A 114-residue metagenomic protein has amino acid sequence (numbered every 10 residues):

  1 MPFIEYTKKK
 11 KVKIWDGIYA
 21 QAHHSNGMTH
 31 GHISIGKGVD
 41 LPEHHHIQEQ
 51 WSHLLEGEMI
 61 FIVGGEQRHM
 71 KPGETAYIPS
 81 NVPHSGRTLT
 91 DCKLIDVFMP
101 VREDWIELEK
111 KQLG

Functional and structural regions predicted by a protein language model:
M1-G27, K110-G114: A short, N-terminal "cap"/entry segment at the start of jelly-roll beta-barrel domains of the cupin/DSBH fold
N26, I62-E66, L89: Short strand-coil-strand connectors
G31-H46: Conserved short histidine dyad/triad with adjacent acidic residue
Q48-M59, G64: Glycine- and acidic-residue-biased ligand/ion/polar-headgroup-sensing regions
L55-E56, K71-P72, T90: A cytosolic small-molecule/anion-sensing beta-strand core signal
G65-S80: Short acidic-glycine-tyrosine-enriched beta hairpin
S80-D104: Ligand-binding loop in jelly-roll beta-barrel domains
